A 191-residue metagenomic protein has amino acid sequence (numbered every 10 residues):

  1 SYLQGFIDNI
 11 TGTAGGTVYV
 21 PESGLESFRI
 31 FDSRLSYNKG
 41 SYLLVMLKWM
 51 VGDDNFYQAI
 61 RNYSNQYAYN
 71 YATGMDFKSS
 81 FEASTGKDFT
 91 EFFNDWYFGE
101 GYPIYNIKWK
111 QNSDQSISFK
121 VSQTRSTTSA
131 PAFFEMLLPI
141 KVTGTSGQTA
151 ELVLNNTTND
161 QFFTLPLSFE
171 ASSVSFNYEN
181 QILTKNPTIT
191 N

Functional and structural regions predicted by a protein language model:
S1-V121: Hydrophobic alpha-helical and helix-loop surface patches within well-folded domains that function as non-catalytic
W49, F98, T124, T145 (+1 more regions): Residue-level marker of positions within ordered structural domains that often coincide with functionally constrained
Q58-N62, A132-M136, L154, T188-T190: Composition- and surface-driven signal marking solvent-exposed, interaction-prone regions in large proteins
P103-Y105, W109-F176: Beta-strand-rich binding/interaction modules
S146, T190-N191: Extracellular cysteine-rich microdomains
Y178-T190: Short acidic/polar inter-strand loop motif in beta-rich domains
